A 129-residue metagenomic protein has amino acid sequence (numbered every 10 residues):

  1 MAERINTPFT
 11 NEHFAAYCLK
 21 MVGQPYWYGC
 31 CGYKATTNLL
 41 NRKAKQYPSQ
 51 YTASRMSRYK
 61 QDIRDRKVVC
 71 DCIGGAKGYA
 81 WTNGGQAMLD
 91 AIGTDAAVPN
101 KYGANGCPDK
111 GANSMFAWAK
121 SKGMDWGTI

Functional and structural regions predicted by a protein language model:
M1-Y59: Non-catalytic ligand/cofactor/substrate-binding and regulatory segments of enzyme domains
A2-A15, D62-D65, K77, G85-I129: ...with weaker cross-activation on analogous glycine-rich loops/strands in unrelated enzymes
V22-P25, N83-A87: A generic secondary-structure signal for well-formed alpha-helical elements
C30-C31, D65-G84: Active-site nucleophilic cysteine motif
M56-V68: Short, charged early-sequence alpha-helical segments and their helix-coil boundaries
